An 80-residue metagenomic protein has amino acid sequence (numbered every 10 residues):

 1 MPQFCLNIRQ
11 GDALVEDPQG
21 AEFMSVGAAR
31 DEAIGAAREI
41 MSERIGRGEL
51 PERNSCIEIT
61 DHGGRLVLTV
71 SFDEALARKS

Functional and structural regions predicted by a protein language model:
M1-D17: Short aromatic-glycine-(Arg/Gly/Cys) micro-motifs in beta-strand/loop hairpins
D17-P18, V70: Short, well-ordered secondary-structure micro-motifs
P18, G48-E49: Short histidine-centered beta-strand/loop micro-motifs that create catalytic or ligand/metal-coordination sites
S25-D31, A75-S80: Short, surface-exposed linear segments at secondary-structure transitions and domain or protein termini
A36-G46: Short arginine-rich
E49-S80: C-terminal structural segments of small proteins and small subunits
